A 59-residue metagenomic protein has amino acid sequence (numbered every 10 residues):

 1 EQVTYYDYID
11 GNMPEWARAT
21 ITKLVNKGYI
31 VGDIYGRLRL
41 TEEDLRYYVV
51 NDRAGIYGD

Functional and structural regions predicted by a protein language model:
E1-D59: Short, solvent-exposed alpha-helical surface patches in non-cytosolic proteins
